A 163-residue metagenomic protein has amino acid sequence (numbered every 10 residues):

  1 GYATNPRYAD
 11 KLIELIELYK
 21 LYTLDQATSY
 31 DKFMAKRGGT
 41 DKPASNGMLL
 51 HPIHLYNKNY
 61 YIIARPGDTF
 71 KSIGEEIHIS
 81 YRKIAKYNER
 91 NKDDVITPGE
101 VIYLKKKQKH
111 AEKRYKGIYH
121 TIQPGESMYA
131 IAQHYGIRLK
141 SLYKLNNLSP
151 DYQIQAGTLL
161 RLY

Functional and structural regions predicted by a protein language model:
G1-H51, L55-N57, K107: Catalytic cores of secreted/periplasmic lytic hydrolases that degrade extracellular macromolecules
Y2-A3, I13-L21, E75-I79, E89 (+2 more regions): Sec-exported extracytoplasmic/periplasmic mature domains
G47-Y81, K109-K140, T158-L160: Primarily a LysM-type cell-wall glycan-binding module
R65, E76, K86-R90, T97: Extended non-catalytic domains of envelope/secretory-pathway proteins
A85-K92, Y143-P150: Short acidic beta-strand-loop surface patches of small beta-rich interaction domains
